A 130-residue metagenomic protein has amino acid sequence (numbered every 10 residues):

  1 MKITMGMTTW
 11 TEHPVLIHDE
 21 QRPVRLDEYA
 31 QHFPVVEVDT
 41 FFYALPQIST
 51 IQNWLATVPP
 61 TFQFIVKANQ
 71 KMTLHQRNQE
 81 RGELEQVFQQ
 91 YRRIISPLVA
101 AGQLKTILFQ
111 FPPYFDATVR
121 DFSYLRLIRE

Functional and structural regions predicted by a protein language model:
M1-E130: Residues lining hydrophobic/aromatic ligand-binding pockets adjacent to catalytic sites
